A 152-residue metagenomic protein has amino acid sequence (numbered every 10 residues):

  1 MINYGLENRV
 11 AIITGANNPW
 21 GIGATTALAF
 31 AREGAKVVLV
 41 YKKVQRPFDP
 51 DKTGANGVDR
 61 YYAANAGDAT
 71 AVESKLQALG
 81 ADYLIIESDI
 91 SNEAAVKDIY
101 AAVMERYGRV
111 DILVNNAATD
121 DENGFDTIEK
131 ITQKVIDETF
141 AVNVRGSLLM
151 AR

Functional and structural regions predicted by a protein language model:
Y4-V40, V44: Canonical Rossmann dinucleotide-binding motif of NAD(H)/NADP(H)-dependent dehydrogenases/reductases, specifically
L6, L79-D82, A101-N115, T132-V135: A glycine-rich helix->loop->beta "capping" turn within Rossmann-like NAD(P)(H)-dependent oxidoreductase domains
A35-A71: Conserved glycine-rich Rossmann-like NAD(P)H-binding loop of the short-chain dehydrogenase/reductase
A63-T70, E87-I99, Q133: The beta1-alpha1 cofactor-binding region of Rossmann-like NAD(H)/NADP(H)-dependent oxidoreductases
N116-G124: Conserved NAD(P)H cofactor-binding loop of Rossmann-fold oxidoreductase domains
G124-I128, T132-F140: Substrate-binding pocket helix/loop in short-chain dehydrogenase/reductase
A151-R152: A short, exposed helix-loop element centered on a Lys and neighboring polar residues
